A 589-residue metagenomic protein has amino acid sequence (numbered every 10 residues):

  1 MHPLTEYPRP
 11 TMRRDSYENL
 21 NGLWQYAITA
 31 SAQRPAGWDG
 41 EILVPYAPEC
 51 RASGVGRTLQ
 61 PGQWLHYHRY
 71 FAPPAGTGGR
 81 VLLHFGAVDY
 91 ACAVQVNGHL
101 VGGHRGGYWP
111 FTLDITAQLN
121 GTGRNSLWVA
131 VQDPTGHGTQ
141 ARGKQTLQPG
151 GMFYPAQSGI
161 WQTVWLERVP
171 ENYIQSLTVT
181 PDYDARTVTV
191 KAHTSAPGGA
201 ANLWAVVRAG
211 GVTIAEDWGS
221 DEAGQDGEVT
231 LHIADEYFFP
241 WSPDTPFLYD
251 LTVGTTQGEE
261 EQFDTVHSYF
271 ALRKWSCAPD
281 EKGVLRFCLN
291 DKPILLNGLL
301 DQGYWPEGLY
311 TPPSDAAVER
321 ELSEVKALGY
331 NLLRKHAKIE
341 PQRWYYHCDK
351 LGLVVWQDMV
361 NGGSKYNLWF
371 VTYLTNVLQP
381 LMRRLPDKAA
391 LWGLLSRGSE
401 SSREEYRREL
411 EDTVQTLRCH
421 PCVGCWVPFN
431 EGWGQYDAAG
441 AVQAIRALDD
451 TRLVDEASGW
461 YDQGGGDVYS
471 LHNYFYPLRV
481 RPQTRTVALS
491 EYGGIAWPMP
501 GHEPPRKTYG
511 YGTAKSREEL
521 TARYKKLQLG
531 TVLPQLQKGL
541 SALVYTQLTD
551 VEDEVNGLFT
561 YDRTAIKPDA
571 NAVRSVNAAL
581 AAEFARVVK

Functional and structural regions predicted by a protein language model:
M1-H347, L351-V355, E409, G424-C425 (+4 more regions): Secreted/periplasmic carbohydrate-active enzymes, especially glycoside hydrolases
L332-N577, E583-V588: Substrate-binding/catalytic cleft of secreted carbohydrate-active enzymes, primarily glycoside hydrolases
